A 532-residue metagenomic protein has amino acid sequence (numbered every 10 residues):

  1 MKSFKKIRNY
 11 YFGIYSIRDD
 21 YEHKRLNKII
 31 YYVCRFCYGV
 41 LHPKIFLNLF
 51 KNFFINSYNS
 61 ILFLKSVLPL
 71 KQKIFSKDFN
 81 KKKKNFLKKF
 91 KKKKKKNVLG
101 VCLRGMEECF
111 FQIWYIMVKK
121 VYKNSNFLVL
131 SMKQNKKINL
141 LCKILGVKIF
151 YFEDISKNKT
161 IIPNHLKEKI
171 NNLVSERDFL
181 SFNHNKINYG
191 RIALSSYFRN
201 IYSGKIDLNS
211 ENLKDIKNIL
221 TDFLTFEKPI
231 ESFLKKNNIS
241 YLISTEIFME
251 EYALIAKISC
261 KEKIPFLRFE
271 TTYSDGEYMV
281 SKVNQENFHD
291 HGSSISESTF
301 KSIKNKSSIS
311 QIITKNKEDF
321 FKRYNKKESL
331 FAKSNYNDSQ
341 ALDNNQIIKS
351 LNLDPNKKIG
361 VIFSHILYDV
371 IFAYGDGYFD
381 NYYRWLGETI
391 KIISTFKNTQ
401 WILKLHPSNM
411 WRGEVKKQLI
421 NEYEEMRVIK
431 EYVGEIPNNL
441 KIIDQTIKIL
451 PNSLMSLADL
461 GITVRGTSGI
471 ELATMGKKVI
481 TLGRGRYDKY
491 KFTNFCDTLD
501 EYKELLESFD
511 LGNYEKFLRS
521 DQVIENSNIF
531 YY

Functional and structural regions predicted by a protein language model:
K2-M106, Y115-M117, V121-L224, T271-Q340: Conserved N-terminal ligand/cofactor-binding loop architecture of enzyme catalytic domains
F36, K44, N52-F53, C496-Y532: Long, C-terminal catalytic modules of enzymes
V101-Q112, S244, V370-D376: A short, glycine/small-residue-rich beta-strand->loop->alpha-helix junction that serves as a flexible
G105-K123, F127-L130, L254-K257, N381-S394: Histidine-anchored nucleotide/phosphate-binding helix
T221-K235, P355, G377, K417-I470 (+1 more regions): Donor nucleotide-activated moiety binding/catalytic core segment of transferases that use nucleotide-activated donors
F226-K282: Conserved nucleotide-sugar donor-interacting segment of glycosyltransferase catalytic cores, predominantly GT-B
I247, E251-A253, E270, E277 (+1 more regions): A donor-sugar binding/catalytic signature common to diverse glycosyltransferases and related nucleotide-sugar
N325-I429: Conserved catalytic-core segment of nucleotide-activated headgroup transferases in glycan assembly
